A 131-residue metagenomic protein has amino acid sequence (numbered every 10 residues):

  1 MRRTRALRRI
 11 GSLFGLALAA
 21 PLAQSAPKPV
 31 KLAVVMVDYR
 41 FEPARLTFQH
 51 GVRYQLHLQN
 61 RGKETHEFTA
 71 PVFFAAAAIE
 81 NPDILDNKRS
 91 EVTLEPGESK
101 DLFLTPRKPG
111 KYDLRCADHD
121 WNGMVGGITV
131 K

Functional and structural regions predicted by a protein language model:
R2-G11: Bacterial N-terminal signal peptides that target proteins for export
G11-A20: Bacterial N-terminal signal peptides
A23-P27: Boundary at the C-terminal end of the N-terminal hydrophobic targeting segment
K28, R40, S90-K131: Extracellular/periplasmic metallocenter environments
K28-R53: N-terminal edge beta-strand
A33-V35, Q55-H57, G127-T129: Soluble periplasmic/extracytoplasmic beta-strand elements of cell-envelope proteins
A44-T69, S99-K108, Y112-D113: Beta-strand cores of secreted/periplasmic/IMS beta-sandwich domains, seen most often in copper-related folds
E64-L94, H119-G127: Histidine- and aromatic-enriched segments that form or immediately flank copper-ligand environments
